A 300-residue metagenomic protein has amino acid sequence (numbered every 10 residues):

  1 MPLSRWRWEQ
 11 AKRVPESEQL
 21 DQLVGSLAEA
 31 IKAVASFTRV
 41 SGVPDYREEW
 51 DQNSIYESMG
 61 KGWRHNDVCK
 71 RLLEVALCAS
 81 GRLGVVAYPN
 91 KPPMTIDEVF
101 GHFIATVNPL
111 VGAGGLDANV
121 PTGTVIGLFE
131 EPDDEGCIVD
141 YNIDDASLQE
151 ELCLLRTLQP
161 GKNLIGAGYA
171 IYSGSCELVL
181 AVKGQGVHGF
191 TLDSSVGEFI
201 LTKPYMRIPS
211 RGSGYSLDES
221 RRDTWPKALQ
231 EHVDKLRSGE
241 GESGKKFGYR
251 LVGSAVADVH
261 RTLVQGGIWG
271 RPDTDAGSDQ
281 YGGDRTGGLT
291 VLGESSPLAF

Functional and structural regions predicted by a protein language model:
P2-R5, V24-L27, I31-T38, S54-W63 (+5 more regions): An extended, acidic
W6-E16: Generic N-terminal amphipathic, Lys/Arg-enriched alpha-helix
V40-Y56: N-terminal flexible segment immediately upstream of the FAD-binding catalytic core in FAD-dependent oxidoreductases
D67-Y88, T106: Extended, compositionally biased flexible segments
V85-D97: Short, glycine/charge-rich beta-strand/loop segments that flank catalytic centers and engage negatively charged groups
G101-V107, V125: Short basic, glycine-rich beta-strand/loop surfaces that mediate nucleic-acid
A105-D117: Asp-based phosphoryl-transfer active-site loop
G115-V125: FAD-binding core of FAD-dependent oxidoreductases, characterized by glycine-rich FAD pyrophosphate-binding loops
